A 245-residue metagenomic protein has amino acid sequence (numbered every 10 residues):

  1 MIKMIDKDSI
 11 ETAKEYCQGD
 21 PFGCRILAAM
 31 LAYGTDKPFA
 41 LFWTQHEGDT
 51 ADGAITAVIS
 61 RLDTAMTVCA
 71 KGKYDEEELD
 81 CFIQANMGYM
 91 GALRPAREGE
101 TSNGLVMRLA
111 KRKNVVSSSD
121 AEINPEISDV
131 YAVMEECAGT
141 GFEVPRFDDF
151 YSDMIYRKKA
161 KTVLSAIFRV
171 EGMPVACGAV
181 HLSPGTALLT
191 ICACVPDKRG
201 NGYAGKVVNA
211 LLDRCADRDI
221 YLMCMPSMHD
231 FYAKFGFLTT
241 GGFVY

Functional and structural regions predicted by a protein language model:
M1-I5, E15-A85, P174-T190, P196: Conserved donor-binding loop and adjoining core beta-sheet/short helix segment in diverse acyl/aminoacyl transferases
M1-R25, N103-L105, A110-D149: Short amphipathic alpha-helix that is part of the acyltransferase structural core
H46-T50, I55-S119, C224, G242-Y245: Acyl-donor-binding surface of acyltransferase catalytic domains
E76-F82, C194, G200-R214: Conserved acetyl-CoA-binding loop-helix of GNAT-fold acetyltransferases
D149-A193: A conserved beta-strand-loop-helix scaffold within acyl/acetyltransferase catalytic domains
A204, V208, P226-F231: Short glycine/proline-centered loop/turn elements that form peptide/ligand docking sites
D219-M225: Conserved hydrophobic beta-strand within the GNAT/NAT acetyltransferase core sheet that lines the active-site cleft
F231-A233, F237: Conserved active-site tyrosine of GNAT-family acetyltransferases
